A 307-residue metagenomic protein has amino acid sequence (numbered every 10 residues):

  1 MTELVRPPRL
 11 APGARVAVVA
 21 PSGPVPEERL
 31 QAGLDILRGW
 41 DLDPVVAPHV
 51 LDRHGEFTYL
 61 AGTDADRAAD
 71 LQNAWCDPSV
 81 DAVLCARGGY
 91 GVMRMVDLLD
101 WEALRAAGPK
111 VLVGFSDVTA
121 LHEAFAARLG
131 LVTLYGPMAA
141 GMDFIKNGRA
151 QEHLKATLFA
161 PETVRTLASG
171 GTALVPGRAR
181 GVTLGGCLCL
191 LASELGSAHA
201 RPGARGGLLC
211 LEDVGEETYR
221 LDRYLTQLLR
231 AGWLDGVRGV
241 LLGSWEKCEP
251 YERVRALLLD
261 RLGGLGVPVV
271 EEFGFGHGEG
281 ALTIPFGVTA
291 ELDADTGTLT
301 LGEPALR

Functional and structural regions predicted by a protein language model:
M1-S79: ATP/NTP phosphate-donor binding region
V18, V83, D117, L191 (+2 more regions): Buried hydrophobic positions in well-ordered alpha/beta secondary-structure cores of metabolic enzymes
P24-I36, R178, V182-V214: Conserved beta-alpha junction segments in alpha/beta enzyme cores
A82-L98: N-terminal glycine-rich "phosphate-gripper" loop used for MgATP/nucleotide binding and carboxylate activation
L99-A124, V132-M138, L265-V269: Short, acidic/small-residue loops that bind anionic groups at enzyme active sites
G130-A192, G196: Conserved anion/nucleotide-ligand pocket segment
H199-V254: Internal helical hairpin/lid segments
S244-R307: ATP/nucleoside-binding phosphotransfer catalytic cores, i.e., glycine-rich phosphate-binding loops
